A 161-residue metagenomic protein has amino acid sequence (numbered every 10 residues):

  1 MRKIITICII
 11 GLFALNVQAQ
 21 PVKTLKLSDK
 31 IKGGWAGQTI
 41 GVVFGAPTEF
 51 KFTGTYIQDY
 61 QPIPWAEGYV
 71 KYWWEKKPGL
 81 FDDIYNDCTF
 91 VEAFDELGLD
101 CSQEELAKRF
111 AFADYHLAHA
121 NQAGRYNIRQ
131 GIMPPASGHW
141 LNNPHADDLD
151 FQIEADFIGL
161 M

Functional and structural regions predicted by a protein language model:
M1-P21: Bacterial Sec-dependent N-terminal signal peptides
Q20-M161: Structured, active/binding-site neighborhoods that engage oxygen-rich ligands
